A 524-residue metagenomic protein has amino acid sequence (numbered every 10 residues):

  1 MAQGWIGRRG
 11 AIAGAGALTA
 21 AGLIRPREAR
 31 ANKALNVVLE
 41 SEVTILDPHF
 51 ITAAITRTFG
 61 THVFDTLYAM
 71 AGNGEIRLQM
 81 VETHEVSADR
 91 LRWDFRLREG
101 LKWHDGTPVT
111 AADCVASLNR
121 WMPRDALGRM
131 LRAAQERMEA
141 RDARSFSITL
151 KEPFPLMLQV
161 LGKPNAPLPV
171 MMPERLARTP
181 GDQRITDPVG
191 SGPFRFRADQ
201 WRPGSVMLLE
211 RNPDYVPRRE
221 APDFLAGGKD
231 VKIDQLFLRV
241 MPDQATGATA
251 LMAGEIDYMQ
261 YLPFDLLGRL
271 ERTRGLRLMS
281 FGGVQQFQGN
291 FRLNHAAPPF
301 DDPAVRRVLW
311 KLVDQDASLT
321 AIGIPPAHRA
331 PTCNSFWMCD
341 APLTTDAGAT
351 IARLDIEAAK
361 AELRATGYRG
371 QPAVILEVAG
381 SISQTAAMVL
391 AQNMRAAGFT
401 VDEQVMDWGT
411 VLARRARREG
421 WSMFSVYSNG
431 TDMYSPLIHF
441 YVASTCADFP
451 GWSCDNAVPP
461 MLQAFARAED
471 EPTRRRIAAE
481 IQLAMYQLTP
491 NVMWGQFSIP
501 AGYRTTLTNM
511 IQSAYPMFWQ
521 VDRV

Functional and structural regions predicted by a protein language model:
V38-A88, A116-N119, V189: N-terminal lobe/hinge region of extracytoplasmic solute-binding protein
M130-R202: Surface-exposed binding/hinge segments that line and control ligand-binding clefts or catalytic entry sites
D182, P217-R269, T400: Ligand-site clamp/hinge motif
F194, K311, P326-A365, S381-T385: Structural transition elements
S205, D243, L262-F264, R329 (+5 more regions): Ligand/substrate-recognition segments at binding pockets and active sites
A296, F300-D340, T385-A386, M485-G495: Periplasmic-binding protein-like
T350-A352, D402-V411, E419, I438-T505 (+1 more regions): Extracytoplasmic/peripheral linker and loop segments enriched in polar/acidic and small residues with frequent Thr/Pro
Y503-V524: Long beta-strand-rich cores associated with HINT superfamily self-processing modules
